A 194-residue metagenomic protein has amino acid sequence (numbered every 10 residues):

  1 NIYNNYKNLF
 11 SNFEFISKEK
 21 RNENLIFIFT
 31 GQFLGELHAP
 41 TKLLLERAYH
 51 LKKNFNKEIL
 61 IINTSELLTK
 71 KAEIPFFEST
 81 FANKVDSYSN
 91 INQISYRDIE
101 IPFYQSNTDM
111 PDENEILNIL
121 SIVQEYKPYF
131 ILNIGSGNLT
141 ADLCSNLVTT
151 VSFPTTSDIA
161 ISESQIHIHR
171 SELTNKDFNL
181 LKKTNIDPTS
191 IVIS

Functional and structural regions predicted by a protein language model:
N1-S87: N-terminal subdomain of nucleotide-sugar transferases
F29-F33, N63-E66, N107-M110, L132-G137 (+2 more regions): Structural motif
H50-I61, D86-S89, Y96-I99, N146 (+1 more regions): Structural alpha-beta junctions
L67-F77, T140, T174-L180: Short, charged/polar "capping" segments at the starts of alpha-helices and the immediately preceding loops
I74-D112: Conserved nucleotide-sugar phosphate-binding/catalytic loop shared by glycosyltransferases and other
D109-Q124: Alpha/beta-hydrolase active-site loop
S121-G137: Short N-terminal targeting/anchoring amphipathic segment
L147-S194: Active-site-proximal region of nucleotide-activated glycan assembly enzymes, centered on histidine/acidic-rich loops
